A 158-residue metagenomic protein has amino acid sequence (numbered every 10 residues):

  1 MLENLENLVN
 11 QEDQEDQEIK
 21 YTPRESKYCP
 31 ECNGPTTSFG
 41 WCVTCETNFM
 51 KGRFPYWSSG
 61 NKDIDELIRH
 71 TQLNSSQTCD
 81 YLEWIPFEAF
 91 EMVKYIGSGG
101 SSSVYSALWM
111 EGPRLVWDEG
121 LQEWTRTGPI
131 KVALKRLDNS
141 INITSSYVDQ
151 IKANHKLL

Functional and structural regions predicted by a protein language model:
M1-L158: Intrinsically disordered, low-complexity regulatory segments of kinases
